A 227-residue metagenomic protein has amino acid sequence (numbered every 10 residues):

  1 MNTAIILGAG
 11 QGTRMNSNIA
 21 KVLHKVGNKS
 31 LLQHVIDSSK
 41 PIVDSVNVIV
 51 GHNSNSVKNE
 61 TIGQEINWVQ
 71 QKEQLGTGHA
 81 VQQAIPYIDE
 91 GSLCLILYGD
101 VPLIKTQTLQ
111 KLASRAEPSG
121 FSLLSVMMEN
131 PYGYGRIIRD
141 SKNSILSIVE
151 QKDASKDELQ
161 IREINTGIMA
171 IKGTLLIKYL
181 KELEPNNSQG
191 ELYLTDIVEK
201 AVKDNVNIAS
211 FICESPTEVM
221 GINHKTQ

Functional and structural regions predicted by a protein language model:
M1-S17: N-terminal nucleotide-binding beta1-loop-alpha1 segment
N2-I6, L32, S45-V48, H224: Hydrophobic targeting segments
L7, V26, L97: Catalytic metal- and UDP-sugar-binding loop of GT-A-like glycosyltransferases, i.e., residues flanking the conserved
K25, L103, A170, G221-I222: Short aromatic/basic micro-patch
K29-G99, L103-L109: Conserved N-terminal catalytic core of the sugar/cofactor nucleotidyltransferase
I104-S188, V206: Conserved core of the sugar-phosphate nucleotidyltransferase
E199-I212: Catalytic donor-sugar/metal-binding loop of nucleotide-sugar-dependent glycosyltransferases
P216-Q227: Extended, small-residue-rich solenoid/repeat segments and analogous flexible loops that form exposed scaffolds
